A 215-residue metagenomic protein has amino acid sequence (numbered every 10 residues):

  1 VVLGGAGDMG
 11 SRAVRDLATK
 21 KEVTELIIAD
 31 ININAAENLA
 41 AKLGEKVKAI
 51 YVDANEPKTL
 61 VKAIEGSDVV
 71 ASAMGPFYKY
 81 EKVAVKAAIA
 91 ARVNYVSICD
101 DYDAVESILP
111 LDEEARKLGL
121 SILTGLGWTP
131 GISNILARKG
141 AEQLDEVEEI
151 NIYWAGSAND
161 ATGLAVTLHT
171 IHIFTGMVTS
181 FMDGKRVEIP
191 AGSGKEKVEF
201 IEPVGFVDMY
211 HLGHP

Functional and structural regions predicted by a protein language model:
V1-T19: N-terminal Rossmann NAD(P)H-binding glycine-rich loop of SDR-like oxidoreductase domains
L3, E142-P215: Active-site-lining helix/loop region of Rossmann-like oxidoreductase modules
G7, I31-A35: Helix N-cap at the beta1-alpha1 junction of Rossmann-like dinucleotide-binding domains, i.e., the first residues
V23, A90-V93, L118-L120: A short helix->loop->beta-strand "cap" motif at the edges of active sites that frequently abuts
E25, K42-E56: Rossmann-fold cofactor-recognition segment
Y51-Y80: Conserved Rossmann-fold cofactor-binding substructure of NAD(P)-dependent oxidoreductases
P76, A87-V105: ADP-ribose/adenylate-binding Rossmann-like module
E81, I98-I122: Rossmann-fold NAD(P)-binding glycine/threonine-rich loop
